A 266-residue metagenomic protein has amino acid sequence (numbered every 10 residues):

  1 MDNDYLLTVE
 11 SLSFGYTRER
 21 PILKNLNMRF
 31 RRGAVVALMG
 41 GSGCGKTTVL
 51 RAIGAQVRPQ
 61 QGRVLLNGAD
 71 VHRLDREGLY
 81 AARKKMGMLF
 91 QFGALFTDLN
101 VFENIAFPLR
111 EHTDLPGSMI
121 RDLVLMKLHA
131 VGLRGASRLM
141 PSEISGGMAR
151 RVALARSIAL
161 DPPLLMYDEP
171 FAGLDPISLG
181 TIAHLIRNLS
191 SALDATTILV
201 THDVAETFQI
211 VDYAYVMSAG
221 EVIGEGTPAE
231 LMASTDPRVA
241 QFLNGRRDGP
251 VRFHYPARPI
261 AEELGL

Functional and structural regions predicted by a protein language model:
M39-G41: The feature captures the beta-strand-to-loop junction immediately N-terminal to the Walker
G54: Helix-to-loop junction immediately C-terminal to a conserved catalytic motif
A69-D70, G117-G135: Conserved ABC ATPase "signature" region
M140-I144, M148: Conserved ABC ATPase signature
A159-P163: A short, proline-enriched helix->beta-strand linker immediately N-terminal to the Walker B motif in ABC-type P-loop
L165-D168: Catalytic Walker B motif of ABC-type/P-loop ATPase nucleotide-binding domains
